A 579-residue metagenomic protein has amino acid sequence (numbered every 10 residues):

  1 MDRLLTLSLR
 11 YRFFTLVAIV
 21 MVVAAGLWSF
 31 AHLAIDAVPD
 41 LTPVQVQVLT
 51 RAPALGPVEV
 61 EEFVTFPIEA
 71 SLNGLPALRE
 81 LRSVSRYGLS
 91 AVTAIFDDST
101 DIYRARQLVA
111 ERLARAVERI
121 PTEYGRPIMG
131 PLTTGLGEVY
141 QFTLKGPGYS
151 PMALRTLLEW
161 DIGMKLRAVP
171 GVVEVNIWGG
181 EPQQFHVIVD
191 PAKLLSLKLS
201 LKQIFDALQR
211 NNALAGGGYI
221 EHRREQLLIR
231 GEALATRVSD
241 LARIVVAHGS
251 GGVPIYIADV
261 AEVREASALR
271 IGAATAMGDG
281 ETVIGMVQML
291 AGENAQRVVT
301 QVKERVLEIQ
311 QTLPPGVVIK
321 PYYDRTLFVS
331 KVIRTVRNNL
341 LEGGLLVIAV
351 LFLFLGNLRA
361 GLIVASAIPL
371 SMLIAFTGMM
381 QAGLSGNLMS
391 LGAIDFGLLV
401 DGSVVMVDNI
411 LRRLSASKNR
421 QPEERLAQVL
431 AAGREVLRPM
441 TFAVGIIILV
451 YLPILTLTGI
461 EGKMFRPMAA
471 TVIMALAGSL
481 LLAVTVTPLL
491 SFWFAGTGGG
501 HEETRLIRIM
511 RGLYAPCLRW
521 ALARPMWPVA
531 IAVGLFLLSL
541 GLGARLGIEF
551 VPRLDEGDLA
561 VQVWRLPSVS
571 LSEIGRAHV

Functional and structural regions predicted by a protein language model:
M1-G344, F354, G386, K463: Membrane-proximal extracytoplasmic
M1-I35, R434-V436, E502-P552: Signature of alpha-helical transmembrane segments and their immediate interfacial
S8, D395-A416, M440, L482 (+1 more regions): Short helical (or helix-break) motifs at transmembrane helix termini and adjacent helical loops in multi-pass membrane
S8, V48, L72, V109 (+21 more regions): Residue-level signature of catalytic and energy-coupling elements of molecular machines, predominantly ATP/GTP-dependent
G26-A31, Q47, L345-R412, T456 (+1 more regions): Hydrophobic transmembrane alpha-helices and their membrane-interface caps in long multi-pass transport proteins
Y322, I333, V407, R413-F442 (+1 more regions): Helix-loop junctions and hydrophobic alpha-helical segments within the transmembrane domains of large membrane
A349-F354, M372-L388, T441-W493, G541: Hydrophobic, glycine/alanine-rich multi-pass transmembrane helices and their short helix-loop junctions in large
A577-V579: Conserved small/polar residues in nucleotide/adenosyl-binding loops
